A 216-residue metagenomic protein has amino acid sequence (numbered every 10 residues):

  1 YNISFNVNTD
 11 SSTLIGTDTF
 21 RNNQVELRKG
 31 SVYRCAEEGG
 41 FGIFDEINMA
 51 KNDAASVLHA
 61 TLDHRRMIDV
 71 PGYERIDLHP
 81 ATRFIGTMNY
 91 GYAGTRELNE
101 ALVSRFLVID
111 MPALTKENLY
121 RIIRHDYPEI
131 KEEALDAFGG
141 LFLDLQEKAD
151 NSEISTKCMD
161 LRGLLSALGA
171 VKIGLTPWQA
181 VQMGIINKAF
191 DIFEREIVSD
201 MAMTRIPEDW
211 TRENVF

Functional and structural regions predicted by a protein language model:
Y1-L143, D150, T176, T204 (+1 more regions): AAA+ P-loop NTPase catalytic core and its hallmark functional loops
T115, R124-F216: Alpha-helical lid/collar subdomain of P-loop NTPases
